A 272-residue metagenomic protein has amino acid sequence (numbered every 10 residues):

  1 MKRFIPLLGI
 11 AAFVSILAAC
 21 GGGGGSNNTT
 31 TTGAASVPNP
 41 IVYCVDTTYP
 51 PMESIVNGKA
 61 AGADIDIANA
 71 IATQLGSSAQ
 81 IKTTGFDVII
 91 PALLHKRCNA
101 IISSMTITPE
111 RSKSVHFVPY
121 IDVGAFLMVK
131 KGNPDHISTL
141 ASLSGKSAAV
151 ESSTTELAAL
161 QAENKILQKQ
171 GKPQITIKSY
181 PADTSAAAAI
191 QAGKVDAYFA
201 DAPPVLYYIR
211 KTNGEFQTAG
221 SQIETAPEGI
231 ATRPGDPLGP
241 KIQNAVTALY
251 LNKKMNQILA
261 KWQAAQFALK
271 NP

Functional and structural regions predicted by a protein language model:
I16-A19: C-terminal motif of bacterial Sec signal peptides marking the signal peptidase cleavage site
T29-S104, I242, K261: Extracytoplasmic small-molecule ligand-binding "clamshell" domains of the periplasmic binding protein/Venus flytrap
T30-T32, K130-A148, P240: Flexible hinge/capping segments at coil-to-helix
V42-V45, L140-A158: Short loop->beta-strand "edge-of-pocket" segments that line small-molecule binding or catalytic clefts across diverse
D46-T47, D122-V129, R210-T247, A264-P272: Periplasmic-binding protein-like
A68-G76, E156-S179, R210-N213: Ligand-binding cleft/hinge of the Venus flytrap
A70-Q74, K82-T83, D87-A100, S114-V115 (+4 more regions): Short helices/loops that flank or line small-molecule/ion binding pockets
V88, M105-K113, A159-E163, A192-E224: A ligand-binding cleft/hinge motif common to bilobed small-molecule-binding domains
